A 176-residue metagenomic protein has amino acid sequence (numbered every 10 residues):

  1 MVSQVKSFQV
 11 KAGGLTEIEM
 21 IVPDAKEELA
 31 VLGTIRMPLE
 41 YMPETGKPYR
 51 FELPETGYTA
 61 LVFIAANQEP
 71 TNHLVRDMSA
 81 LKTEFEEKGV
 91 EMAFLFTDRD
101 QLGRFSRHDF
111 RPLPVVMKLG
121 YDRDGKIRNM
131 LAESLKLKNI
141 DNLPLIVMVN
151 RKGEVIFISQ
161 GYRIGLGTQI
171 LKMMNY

Functional and structural regions predicted by a protein language model:
M1-I21: Structured interaction patches on ligand/partner-binding surfaces of diverse proteins
K6, E52, F157-S159: Short hydrophobic alpha-helix segments
L15-G33, N142-Y176: Thiol-/selenol-based redox modules, centered on thioredoxin-like and closely related oxidoreductase domains
E19-E55: Compositionally biased low-complexity segments at domain edges in trafficked proteins and select soluble regulators
Y49-S79, E91-L95: Short active-site neighborhood of thiol/selenol oxidoreductases, capturing the structured segment around
N72-P114, K126-L131: Structural microenvironment flanking redox-active thiols in thiol-disulfide oxidoreductases
H108-L143, R151: Short, internal strand/loop/helix patches that form the active-site neighborhood or redox-interaction surface
